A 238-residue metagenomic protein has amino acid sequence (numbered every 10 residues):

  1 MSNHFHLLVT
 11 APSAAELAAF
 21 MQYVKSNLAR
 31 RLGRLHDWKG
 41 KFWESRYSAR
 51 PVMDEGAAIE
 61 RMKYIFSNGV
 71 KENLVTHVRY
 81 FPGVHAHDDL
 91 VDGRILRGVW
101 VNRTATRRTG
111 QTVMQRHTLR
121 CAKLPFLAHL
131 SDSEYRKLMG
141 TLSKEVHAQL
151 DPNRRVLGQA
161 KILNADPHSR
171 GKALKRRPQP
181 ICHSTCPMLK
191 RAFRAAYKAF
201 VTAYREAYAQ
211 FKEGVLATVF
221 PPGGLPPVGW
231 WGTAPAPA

Functional and structural regions predicted by a protein language model:
M1-A19, V24: Histidine-centered divalent-metal-coordination microenvironment in nucleic-acid enzymes
T10-A14, A18, S48-E55, T202-G214 (+1 more regions): Short, charged/polar micro-motifs that form catalytic or ligand-binding hotspots
A11-A15, P51-M62, L90-W100, S169-R177 (+1 more regions): Short, charged low-complexity intrinsically disordered segments located at boundaries of structured domains
A19, S26, R30, S45 (+7 more regions): Charged/polar, solvent-exposed surface patches and flexible loops
F20-G93: Basic nucleic-acid-binding interfaces
D54-E55, L127, S131-D132, P237: Intrinsic-disorder/low-complexity, polar/charged segments
K71-K198: Helix-loop elements that line ligand-binding/catalytic pockets
D166-A238: C-terminal non-catalytic accessory extensions
